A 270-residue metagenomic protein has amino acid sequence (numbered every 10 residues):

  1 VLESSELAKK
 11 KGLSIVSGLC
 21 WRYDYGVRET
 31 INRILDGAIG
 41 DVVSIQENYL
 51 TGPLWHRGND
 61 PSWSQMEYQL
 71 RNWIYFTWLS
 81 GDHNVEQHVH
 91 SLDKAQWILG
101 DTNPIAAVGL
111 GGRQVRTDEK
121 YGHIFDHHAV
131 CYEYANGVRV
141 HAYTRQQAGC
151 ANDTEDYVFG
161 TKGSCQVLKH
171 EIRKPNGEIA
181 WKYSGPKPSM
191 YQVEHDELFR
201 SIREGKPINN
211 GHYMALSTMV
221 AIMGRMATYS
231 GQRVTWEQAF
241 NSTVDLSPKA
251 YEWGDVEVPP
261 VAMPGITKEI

Functional and structural regions predicted by a protein language model:
V1-K10: Serine-hydrolase-like catalytic core of hydrolytic proteins
K9-S17, W21-G122, C150, E155-Y157 (+3 more regions): Predominantly a Rossmann-like dinucleotide-binding segment in NAD(P)-dependent oxidoreductases
K10-I15, V138, G205-P207: Short, surface-exposed connector motifs at secondary-structure boundaries
I15-G18, H141, N210-G211: Short catalytic-loop micro-motif centered on adjacent basic/acidic residues
Q46, V108, C131, H141-Y143: Structured core elements
L79, E86, H90-N103, V108 (+3 more regions): C-terminal helical cap and adjacent loop that interface with cofactors, partners, or active-site loops
C131-N136, F159-T161: Active-site beta-strand termini and strand-to-loop segments that position acidic
V140, A148: Phosphate/diphosphate-binding loops
